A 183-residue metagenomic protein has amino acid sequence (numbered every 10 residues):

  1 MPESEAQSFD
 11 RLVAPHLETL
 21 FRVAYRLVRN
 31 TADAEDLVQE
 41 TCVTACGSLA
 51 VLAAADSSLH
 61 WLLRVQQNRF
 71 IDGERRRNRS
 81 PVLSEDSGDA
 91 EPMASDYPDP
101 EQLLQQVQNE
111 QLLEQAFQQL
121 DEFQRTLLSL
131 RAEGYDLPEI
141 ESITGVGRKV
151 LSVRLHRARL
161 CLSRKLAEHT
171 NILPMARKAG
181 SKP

Functional and structural regions predicted by a protein language model:
M1-R22, A32-E35, C46: A short, charge-rich alpha-helical start-of-domain segment used by transcription regulators
P2-E3, R29, E40-S57, R76-N78: Sigma70-family region 2
E3, Q7-F9, R159-P183: C-terminal edge and immediately downstream basic/flexible tail or linker adjoining helix-turn-helix-like DNA-binding
R11, P15, D96-L128, E133-P138: Amphipathic alpha-helical segment used for protein-protein interaction
R22, D36-V43, G47, D56-N68: Structural recognition of an alpha-helix C-terminal capping motif at a helix-to-coil junction
A53, L63-E85, Q106, E168: Arg/Lys-rich amphipathic alpha helix in sigma70-family domain 2
S80-Q106, D136, A179-K182: Internal acidic/polar
P138, T144-T170: DNA-recognition helix of helix-turn-helix
